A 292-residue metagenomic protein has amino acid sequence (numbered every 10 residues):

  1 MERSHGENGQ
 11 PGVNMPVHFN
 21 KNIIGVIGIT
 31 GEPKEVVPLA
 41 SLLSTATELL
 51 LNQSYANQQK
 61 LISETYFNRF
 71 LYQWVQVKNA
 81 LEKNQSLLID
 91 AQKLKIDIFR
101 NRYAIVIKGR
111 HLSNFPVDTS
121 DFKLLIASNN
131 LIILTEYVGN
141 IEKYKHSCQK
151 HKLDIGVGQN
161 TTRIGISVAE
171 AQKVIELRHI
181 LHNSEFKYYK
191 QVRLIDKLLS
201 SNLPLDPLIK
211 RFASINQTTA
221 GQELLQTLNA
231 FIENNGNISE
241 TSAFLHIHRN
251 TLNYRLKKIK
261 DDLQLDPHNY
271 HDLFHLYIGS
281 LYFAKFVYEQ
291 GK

Functional and structural regions predicted by a protein language model:
M1, G12, G25-G31, S63 (+4 more regions): Glycine-centered flexibility motif
M1-L49: Sensory/regulatory domains in signal-transduction proteins
G31-L88: Juxtadomain coupling helices with adjacent low-complexity linkers
L88-A104, K108-K292: Cytosolic nucleotide-utilizing catalytic cores of signal-transduction proteins
